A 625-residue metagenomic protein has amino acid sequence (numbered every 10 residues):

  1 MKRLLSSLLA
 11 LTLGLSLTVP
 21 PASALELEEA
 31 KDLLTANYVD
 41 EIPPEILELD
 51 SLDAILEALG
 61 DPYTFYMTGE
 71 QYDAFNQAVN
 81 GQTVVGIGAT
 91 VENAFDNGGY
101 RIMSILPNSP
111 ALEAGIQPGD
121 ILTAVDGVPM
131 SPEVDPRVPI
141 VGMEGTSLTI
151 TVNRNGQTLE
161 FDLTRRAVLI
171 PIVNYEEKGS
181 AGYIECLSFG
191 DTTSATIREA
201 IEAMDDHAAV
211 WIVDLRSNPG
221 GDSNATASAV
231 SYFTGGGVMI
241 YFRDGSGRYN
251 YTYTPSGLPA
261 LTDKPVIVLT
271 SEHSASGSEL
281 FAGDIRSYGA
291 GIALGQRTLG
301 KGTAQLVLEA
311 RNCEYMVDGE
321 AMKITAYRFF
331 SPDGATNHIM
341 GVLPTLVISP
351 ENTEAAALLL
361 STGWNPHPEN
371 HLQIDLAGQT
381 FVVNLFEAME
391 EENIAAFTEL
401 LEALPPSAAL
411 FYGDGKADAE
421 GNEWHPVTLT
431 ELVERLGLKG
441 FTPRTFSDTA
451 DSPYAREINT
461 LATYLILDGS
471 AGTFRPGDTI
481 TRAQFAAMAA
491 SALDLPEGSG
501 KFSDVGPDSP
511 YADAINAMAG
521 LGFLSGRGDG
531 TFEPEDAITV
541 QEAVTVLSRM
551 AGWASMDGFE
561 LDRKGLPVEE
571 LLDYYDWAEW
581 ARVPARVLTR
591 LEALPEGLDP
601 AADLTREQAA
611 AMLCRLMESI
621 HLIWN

Functional and structural regions predicted by a protein language model:
L15-E26, V39: Sec-dependent signal peptide cleavage junction
E26-V79, T149-G156: Interdomain regulatory linker/hinge segments that flank or connect interaction modules in polarity/junction/synaptic
P62-S104, D162-T164: PDZ/PDZ-like peptide-tail recognition elements
G98-R101, T123-V125, P136-E177, T325-A326: PDZ-domain C-terminal substructure recognizer with occasional recognition of PDZ-binding tails
P107-I121, I170-N174, Q484: PDZ/PDZ-like domain micro-motif
A111-E133, I212-D214: Conserved PDZ fold ligand-binding element
E176, A181-I212, R216-T442: C-terminal "post-core" interaction segments
T428-N625: N-terminal propeptides
